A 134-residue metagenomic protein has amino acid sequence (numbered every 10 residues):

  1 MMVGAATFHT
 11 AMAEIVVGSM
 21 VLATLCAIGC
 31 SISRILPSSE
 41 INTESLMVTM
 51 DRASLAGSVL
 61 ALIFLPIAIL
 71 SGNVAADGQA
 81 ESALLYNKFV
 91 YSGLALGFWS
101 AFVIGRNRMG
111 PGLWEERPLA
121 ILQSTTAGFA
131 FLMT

Functional and structural regions predicted by a protein language model:
M1-T134: Polytopic transmembrane helical bundles with strong interfacial aromatic enrichment
